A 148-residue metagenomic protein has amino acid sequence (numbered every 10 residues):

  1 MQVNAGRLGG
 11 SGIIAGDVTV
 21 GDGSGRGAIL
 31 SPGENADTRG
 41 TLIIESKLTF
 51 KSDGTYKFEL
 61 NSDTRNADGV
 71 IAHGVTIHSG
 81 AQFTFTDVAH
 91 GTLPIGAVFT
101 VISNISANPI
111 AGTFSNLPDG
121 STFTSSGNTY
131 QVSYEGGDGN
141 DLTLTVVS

Functional and structural regions predicted by a protein language model:
M1, L48, S121-T124: Short, exposed beta-strand/loop patches in secreted or surface proteins that constitute
V3-A97: Extracellular beta-strand/loop-rich repeat segments of large surface/secreted proteins
N61, G80-S148: Extracellular/surface-exposed low-complexity segments
